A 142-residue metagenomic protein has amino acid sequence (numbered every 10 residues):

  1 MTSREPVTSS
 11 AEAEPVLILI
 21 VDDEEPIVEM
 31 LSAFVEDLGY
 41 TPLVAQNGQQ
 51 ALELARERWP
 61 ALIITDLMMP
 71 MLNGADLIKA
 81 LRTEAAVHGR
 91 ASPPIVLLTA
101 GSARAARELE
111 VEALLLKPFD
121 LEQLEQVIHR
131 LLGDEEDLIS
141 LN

Functional and structural regions predicted by a protein language model:
M1-L17, D120-N142: Non-catalytic signal-transmission and effector/linker regions of two-component phosphorelay proteins
E25-L43: Two-component/phosphorelay signaling modules centered on CheY-like receiver
G39-Q46, L54, H88: Short hydrophobic/Thr-rich beta-strand motif most characteristic of the beta2 strand and flanking loop of CheY-like
Q46-Q50, N73-K79: Acidic catalytic/metal-coordinating carboxylates
D66: Active-site residues of response regulator receiver
M69: Receiver (REC) domain active-site loop signature in two-component systems and cognate sites in sensor histidine kinases
L98-T99: Hydrophobic/aromatic residues positioned on beta-strands within the core alpha/beta folds
K117: A Lys-centered signature of the CheY-like receiver
